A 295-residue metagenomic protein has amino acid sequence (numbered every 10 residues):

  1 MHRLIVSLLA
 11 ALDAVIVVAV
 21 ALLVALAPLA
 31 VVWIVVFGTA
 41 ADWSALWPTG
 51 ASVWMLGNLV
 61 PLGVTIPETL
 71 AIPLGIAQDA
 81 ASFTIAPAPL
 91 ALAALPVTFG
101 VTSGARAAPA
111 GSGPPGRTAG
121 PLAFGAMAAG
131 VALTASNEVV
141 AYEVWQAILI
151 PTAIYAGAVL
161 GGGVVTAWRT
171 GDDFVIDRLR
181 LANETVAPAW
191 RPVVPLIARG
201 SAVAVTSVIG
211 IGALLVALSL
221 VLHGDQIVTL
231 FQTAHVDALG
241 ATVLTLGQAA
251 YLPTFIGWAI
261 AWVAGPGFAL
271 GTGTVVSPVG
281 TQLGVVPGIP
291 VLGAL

Functional and structural regions predicted by a protein language model:
H2-L9, T98-R117, A132-V139, A158-G200 (+1 more regions): Cytoplasmic membrane-interface segments at the C-terminal ends of transmembrane helices
R3-A94, T134-N137, Q226-L295: Long, glycine/tryptophan/cysteine-rich extracytoplasmic
A91-F99, P151-T170, V243-G247, F255: Hydrophobic cores of alpha-helical transmembrane segments in multi-pass inner/ER membrane proteins, independent
G113-M127: Transmembrane alpha-helical segments of multi-pass membrane proteins
A141-L149: Non-cytosolic membrane-interface motifs at loop->transmembrane helix junctions
P188-T206, V236-L246, L295: Membrane-water interface at loop-to-transmembrane-helix junctions
V203, S207-D225: Alpha-helical transmembrane segments and their membrane-interface junctions in multi-pass membrane proteins
